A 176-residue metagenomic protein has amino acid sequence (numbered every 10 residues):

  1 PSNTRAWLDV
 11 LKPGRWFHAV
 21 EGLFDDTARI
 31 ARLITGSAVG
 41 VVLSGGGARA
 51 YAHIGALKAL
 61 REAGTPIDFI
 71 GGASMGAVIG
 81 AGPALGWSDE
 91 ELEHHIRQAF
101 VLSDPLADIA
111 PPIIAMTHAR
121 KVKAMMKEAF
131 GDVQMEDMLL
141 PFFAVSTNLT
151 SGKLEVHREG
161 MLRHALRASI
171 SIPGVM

Functional and structural regions predicted by a protein language model:
P1-G71, A81-M176: Patatin-like phospholipase
G72, G76: Gly/Ala-rich beta-loop-alpha elbow adjacent to hydrolase catalytic centers
